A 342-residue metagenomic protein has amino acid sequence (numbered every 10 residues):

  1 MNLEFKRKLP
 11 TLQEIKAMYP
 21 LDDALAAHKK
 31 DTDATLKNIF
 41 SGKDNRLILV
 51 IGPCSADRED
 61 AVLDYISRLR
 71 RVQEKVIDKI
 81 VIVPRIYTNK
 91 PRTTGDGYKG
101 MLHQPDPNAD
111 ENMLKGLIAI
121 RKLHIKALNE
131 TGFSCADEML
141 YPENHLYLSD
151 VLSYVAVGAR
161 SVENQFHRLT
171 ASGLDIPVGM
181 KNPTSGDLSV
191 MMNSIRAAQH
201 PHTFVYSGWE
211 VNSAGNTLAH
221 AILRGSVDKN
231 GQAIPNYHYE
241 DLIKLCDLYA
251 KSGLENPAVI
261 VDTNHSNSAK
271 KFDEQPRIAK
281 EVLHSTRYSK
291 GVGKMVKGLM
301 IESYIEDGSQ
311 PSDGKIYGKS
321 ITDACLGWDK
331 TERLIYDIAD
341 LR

Functional and structural regions predicted by a protein language model:
M1-S41: N- or domain-start disorder-to-order transition segments that initiate the globular core
R7, I66, K79-K244, H265-S266 (+5 more regions): Active-site-facing alpha/beta catalytic cores
L25-N38, V72-V83, I120: N-terminal beta-rich core of secreted/periplasmic extracellular enzymes
F40-K43, R70-I77, I125-E130, S213 (+2 more regions): Acidic (Asp/Glu)-rich catalytic clusters
I48-A61, D323: Conserved phosphate/anionic-ligand binding catalytic regions in large, soluble enzymes, centered on
G52, V261, G327: Conserved, mostly hydrophobic/aromatic
C54-D57, N256, N264-K270: Short acidic, Gly/Ser-rich segments with clustered Asp/Glu that frequently serve as metal-coordination loops in enzyme
Y304-R342: Internal helix-turn-beta structural module
